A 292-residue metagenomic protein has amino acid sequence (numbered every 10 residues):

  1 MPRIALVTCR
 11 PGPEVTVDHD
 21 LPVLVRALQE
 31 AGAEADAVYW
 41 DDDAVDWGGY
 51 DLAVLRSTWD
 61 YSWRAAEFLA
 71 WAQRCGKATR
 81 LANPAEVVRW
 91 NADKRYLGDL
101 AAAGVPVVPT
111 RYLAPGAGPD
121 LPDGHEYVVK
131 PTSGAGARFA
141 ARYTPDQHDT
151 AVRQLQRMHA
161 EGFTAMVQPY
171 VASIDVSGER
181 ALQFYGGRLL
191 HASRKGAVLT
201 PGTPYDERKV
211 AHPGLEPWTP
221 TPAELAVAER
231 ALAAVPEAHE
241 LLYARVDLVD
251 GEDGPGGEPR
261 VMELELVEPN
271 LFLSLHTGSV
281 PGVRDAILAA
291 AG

Functional and structural regions predicted by a protein language model:
P2-T8, A72-A78, A82, E86-S177 (+1 more regions): Active-site nucleotide/adenylate-binding loops and adjacent lid/helix of ATP-dependent enzymes
R10, T58, T132, Y170-V171 (+3 more regions): Anionic group-transfer/hydrolysis microenvironments
R10-P109, A114: Conserved N-proximal alpha/beta basic substrate-recognition cap immediately N-terminal to, or forming the N-lobe
D46-D51, L121-G124, V176, E252-R260: A short, glycine/Asx- and small/polar-enriched loop/turn that sits immediately N-terminal to a beta-strand
Y50-L55, K130, R180-F184, G256-P269: A short beta-strand motif that forms the metal-chelation/ATP-contact edge of phosphoryl-transfer active sites
W59, A137, V198-T200, E265-L275: Glycine-rich phosphate/pyrophosphate-binding beta-alpha loops
P145-P236, R260: Phosphate-binding site of ATP-dependent enzymes
P222-G292: ATP-dependent carboxylate activation and anion-phosphoryl transfer catalytic cores that bind Mg-ATP to form
